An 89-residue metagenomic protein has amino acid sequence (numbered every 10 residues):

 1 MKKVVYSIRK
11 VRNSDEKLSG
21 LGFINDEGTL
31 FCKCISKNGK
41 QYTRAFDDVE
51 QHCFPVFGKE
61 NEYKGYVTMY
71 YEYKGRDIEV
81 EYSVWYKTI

Functional and structural regions predicted by a protein language model:
M1-K2, K87-I89: Short intrinsically disordered terminal tails
K2-K3, L18, G28-T29: Short, surface-exposed beta-edge/turn micro-motifs
K3-R12: A short beta-strand micro-motif
G20-G22: Short beta-strand-centered aromatic/proline hotspots
I24-Y82: Acidic, low-complexity, intrinsically disordered interaction modules
